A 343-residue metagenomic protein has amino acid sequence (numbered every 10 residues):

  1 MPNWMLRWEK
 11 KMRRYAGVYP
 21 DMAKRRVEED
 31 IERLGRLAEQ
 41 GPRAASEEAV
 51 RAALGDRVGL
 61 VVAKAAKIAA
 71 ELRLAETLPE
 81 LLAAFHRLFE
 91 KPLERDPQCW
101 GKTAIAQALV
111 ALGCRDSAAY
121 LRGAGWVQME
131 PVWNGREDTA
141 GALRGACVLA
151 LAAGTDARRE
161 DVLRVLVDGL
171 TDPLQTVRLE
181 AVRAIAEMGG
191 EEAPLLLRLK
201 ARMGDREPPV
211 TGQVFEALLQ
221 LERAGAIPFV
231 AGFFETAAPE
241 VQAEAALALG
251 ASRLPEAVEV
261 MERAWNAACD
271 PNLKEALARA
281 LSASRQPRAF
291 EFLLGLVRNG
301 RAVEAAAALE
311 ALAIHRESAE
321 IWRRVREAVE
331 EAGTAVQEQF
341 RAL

Functional and structural regions predicted by a protein language model:
K10-M12: Polybasic, lysine-rich low-complexity intrinsically disordered segments
G17-P42, L60-E76, E94-C114, W133-A157 (+11 more regions): Structural detector for internal amphipathic alpha-helices that build alpha-solenoid repeat scaffolds
A49-A53, E80-L93, A119-G135, V165-P173 (+5 more regions): Alpha-solenoid HEAT/Armadillo-like helical repeat scaffolds in large eukaryotic proteins
V58, A75-E80, A84: Short, charge-rich amphipathic alpha-helical segments embedded in non-transmembrane helical bundles/solenoids
R115, I321-W322: Alpha-helical linker/edge segments of TPR/alpha-solenoid repeat scaffolds and analogous pre-/post-domain helices
R324-L343: Terminal, low-structured helical/coil segments at or just beyond the last alpha-helical repeat
